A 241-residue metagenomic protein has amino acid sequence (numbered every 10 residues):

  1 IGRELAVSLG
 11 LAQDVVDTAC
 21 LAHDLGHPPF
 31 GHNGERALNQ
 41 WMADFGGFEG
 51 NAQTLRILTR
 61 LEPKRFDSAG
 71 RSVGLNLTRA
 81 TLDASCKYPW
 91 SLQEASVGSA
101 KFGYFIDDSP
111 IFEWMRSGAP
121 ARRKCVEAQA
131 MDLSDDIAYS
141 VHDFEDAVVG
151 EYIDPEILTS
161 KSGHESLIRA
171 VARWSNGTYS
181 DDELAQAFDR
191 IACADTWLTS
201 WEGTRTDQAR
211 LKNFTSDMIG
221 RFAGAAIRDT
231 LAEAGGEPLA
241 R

Functional and structural regions predicted by a protein language model:
R3, V7-S8, D14, L25-Q208 (+1 more regions): Sequence-structural signature of the catalytic-core scaffold of metal-dependent phosphohydrolases that act on
T18-A22: Short glycine-rich or small-residue beta-strand-to-loop segments that form or flank ligand, phosphate, metal/Fe-S
R205, A209, N213, R241: Active-site and substrate-binding clefts of carbohydrate-active enzymes
G224-R241: Substrate-recognition/cap regions that form aromatic- and gly/pro-loop-enriched pockets for small-molecule ligands
